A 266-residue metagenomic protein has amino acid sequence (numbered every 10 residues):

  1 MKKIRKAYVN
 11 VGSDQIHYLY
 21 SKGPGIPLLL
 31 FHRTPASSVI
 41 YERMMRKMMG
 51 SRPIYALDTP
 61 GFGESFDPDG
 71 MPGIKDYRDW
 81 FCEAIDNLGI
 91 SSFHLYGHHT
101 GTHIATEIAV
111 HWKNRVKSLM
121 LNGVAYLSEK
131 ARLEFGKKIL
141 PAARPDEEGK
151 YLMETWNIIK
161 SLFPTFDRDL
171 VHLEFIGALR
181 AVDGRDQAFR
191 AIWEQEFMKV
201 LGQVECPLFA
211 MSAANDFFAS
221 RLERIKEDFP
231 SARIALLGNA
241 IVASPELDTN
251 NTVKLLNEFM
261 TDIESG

Functional and structural regions predicted by a protein language model:
M1-L28, M49-R52, D86, I90-S91 (+2 more regions): Alpha/beta-hydrolase fold catalytic core
D14-F66: Conserved HGGG/HGGXW glycine-rich cap/lid loop of the alpha/beta-hydrolase fold
T34, F93, G97-T102: Conserved alpha/beta-hydrolase "nucleophile elbow" surrounding the catalytic nucleophile
I40-E42, S65-M71, K130-L133, R221-L222: Conserved catalytic-core motifs of eukaryotic protein kinase domains, centered on the activation segment
R43-R46, Y55-G97, K254: Active-site loop/oxyanion-hole signature of alpha/beta-hydrolase fold enzymes
H103-H111, V116-E147: Flexible "cap/lid" loop of the alpha/beta hydrolase fold
A131, D146-Q203: Conserved alpha/beta-hydrolase catalytic His-Asp/Glu region
L208-D248: Conserved loop-alpha-helix segment in the C-terminal half of the alpha/beta-hydrolase fold that carries the catalytic
